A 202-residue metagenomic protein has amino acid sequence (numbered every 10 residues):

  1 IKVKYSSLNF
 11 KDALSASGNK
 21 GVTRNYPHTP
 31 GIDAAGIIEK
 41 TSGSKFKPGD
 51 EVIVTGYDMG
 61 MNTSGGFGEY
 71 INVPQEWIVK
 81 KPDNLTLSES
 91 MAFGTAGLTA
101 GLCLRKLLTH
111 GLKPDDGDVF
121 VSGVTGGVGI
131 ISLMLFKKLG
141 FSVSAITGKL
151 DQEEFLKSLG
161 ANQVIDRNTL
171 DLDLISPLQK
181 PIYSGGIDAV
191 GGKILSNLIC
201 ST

Functional and structural regions predicted by a protein language model:
I1-L8, N19-M59, G65: Glycine-rich beta-strand-centered segment in the early N-terminal region that forms part of a ligand/cofactor-binding
I37, D50-E51, Y70, D118 (+1 more regions): Residue-level marker of beta-strand positions
K47-P48, T86, K113-P114: Residue-level recognition of short, solvent-exposed, well-ordered loop/turn junctions that link secondary-structure
M59-Q75: A structural motif shared across PLP-dependent enzymes of the aminotransferase-like
N72-K80, N84: Structured surface patches comprising rigid loops and adjacent beta-strands/short helices at the edges of well-ordered
M91-T169: Mid-domain Rossmann-like dinucleotide-binding core that forms the NAD(H)/NADP(H) cofactor-binding site
L112-K113, S144, L159, Q163-T202: Glycine-rich cofactor phosphate-binding loops and adjacent beta1-alpha1 units of small-molecule cofactor enzyme domains
